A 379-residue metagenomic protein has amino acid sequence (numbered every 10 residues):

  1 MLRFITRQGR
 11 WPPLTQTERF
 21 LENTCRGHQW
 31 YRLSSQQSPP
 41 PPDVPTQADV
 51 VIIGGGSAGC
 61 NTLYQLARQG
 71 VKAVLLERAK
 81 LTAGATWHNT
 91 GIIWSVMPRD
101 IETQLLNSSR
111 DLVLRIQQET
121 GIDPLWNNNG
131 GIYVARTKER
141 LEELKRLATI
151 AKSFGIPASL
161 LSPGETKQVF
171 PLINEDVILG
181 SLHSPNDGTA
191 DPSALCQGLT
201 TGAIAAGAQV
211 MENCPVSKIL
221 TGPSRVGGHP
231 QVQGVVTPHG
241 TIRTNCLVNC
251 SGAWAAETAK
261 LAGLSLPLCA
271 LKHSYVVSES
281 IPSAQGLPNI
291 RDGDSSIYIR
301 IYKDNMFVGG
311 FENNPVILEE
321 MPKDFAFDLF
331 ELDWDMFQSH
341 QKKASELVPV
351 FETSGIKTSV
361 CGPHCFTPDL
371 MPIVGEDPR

Functional and structural regions predicted by a protein language model:
M1-V50, R68-Q69: Extreme N-terminal leader/targeting segments of oxidoreductases
G54-G56, R78: Glycine-rich Rossmann-fold phosphate-binding loop(s) that bind the pyrophosphate of adenine dinucleotide cofactors
A67-W87: Glycine-rich FAD pyrophosphate-binding loop
G91-V169, S296-I299, D328: Dinucleotide-binding Rossmann-like beta1-alpha1 core, especially the glycine-rich loop that anchors the ADP
Q104-N107, V134-E143, L182-A205, M211-N213 (+1 more regions): Short beta-strand to alpha-helix junction loop
L182-C246, C250, W254: Helical element adjacent to the flavin cofactor pocket in flavoenzyme catalytic cores
T237-P288: Central helical "cap/lid" subdomain
L264-P267, E279-R379: Active-site lid/adjacent beta-loop-alpha segment flanking the redox-cofactor pocket in flavoenzymes
